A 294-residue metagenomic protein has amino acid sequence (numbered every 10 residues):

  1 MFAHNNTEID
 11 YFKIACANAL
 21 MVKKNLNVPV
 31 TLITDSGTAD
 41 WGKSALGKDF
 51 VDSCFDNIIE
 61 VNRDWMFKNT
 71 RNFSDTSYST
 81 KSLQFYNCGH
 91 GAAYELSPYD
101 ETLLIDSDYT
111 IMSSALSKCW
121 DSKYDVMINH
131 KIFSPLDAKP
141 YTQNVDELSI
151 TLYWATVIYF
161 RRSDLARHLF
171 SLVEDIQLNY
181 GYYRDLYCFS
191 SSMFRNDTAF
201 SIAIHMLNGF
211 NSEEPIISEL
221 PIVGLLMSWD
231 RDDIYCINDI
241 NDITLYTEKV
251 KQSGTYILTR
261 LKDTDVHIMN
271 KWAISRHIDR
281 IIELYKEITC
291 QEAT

Functional and structural regions predicted by a protein language model:
M1-A3, Y11-A17, L32, D40 (+5 more regions): A glycosyltransferase accessory/donor-loop signature
M21-V28: Short, acidic, metal-binding catalytic loop of nucleotide-sugar glycosyltransferases
V22, Y94, I158, F200: A residue-level signal for conserved active-site and pocket-lining positions in enzyme catalytic cores
L26, S53-C54, P98, S122: Short, structured coil segments at secondary-structure junctions
P29-G37, E60: Short beta-strand/loop segment that forms part of the nucleotide-sugar
A39-S97: Active-site-proximal specificity loops/subdomain of glycosyltransferases
Y86-L136: GT-A fold catalytic core of metal-dependent nucleotide-sugar glycosyltransferases, centered on the diacidic
N129-S149, E287, Q291: A short, conserved beta-to-alpha structural element at the edge of catalytic cores that scaffolds binding
